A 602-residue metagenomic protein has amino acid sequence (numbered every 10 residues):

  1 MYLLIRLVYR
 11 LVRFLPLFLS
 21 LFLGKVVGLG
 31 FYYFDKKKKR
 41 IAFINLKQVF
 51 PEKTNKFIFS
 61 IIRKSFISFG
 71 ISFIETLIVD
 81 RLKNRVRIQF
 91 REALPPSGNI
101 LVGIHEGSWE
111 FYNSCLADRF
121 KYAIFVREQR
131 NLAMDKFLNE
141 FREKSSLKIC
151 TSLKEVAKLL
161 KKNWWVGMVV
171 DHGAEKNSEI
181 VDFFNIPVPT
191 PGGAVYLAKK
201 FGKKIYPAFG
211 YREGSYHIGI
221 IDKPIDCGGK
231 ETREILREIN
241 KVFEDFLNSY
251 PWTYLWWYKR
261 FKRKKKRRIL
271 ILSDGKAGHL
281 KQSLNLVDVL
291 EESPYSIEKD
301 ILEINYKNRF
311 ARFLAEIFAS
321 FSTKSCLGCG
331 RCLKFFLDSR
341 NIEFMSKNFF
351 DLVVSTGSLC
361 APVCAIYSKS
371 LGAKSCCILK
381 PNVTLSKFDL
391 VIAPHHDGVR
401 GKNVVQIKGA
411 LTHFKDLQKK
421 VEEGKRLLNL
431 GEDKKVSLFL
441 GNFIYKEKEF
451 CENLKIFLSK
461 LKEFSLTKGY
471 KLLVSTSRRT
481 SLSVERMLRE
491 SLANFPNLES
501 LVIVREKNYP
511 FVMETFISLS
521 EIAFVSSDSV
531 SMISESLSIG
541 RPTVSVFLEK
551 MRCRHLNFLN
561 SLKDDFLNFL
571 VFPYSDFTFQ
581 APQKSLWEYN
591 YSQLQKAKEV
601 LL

Functional and structural regions predicted by a protein language model:
M1-G103, D135-F141, T323-C329: Membrane-anchoring hydrophobic helices of lipid-metabolizing enzymes
P16, G107-S108, A277-L280, V289-L290 (+1 more regions): Active-site and donor-binding regions of nucleotide-sugar-utilizing enzymes
I74, R85-R91, S386-N453, T578-A581: A nucleotide-sugar donor-handling region in carbohydrate enzymes
G98-I104, W257-K276, T412-L482: Active-site donor-nucleotide binding/catalytic segment of nucleotide-sugar enzymes
G98-T151, K176-E179, S386: Catalytic core of membrane glycerolipid acyltransferases/transacylases, capturing the structured, soluble-facing
D118-R119, K154-R268, Y591: Non-catalytic C-terminal accessory region of glycerolipid acyltransferases and related lyso-lipid remodeling enzymes
T190, L197, D274-H279, M513-H555: A donor-sugar binding/catalytic signature common to diverse glycosyltransferases and related nucleotide-sugar
L488-S531: Donor nucleotide-activated moiety binding/catalytic core segment of transferases that use nucleotide-activated donors
